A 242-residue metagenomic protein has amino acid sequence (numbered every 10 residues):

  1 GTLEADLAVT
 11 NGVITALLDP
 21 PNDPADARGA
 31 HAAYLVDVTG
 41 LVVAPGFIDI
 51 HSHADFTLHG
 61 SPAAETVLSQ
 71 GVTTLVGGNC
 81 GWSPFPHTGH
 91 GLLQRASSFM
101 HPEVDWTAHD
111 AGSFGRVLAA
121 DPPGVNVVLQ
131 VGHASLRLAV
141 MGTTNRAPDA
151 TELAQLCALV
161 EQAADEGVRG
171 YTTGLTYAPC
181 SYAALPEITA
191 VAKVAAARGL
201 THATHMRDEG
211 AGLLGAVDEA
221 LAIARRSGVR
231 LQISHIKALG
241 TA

Functional and structural regions predicted by a protein language model:
G1-G46, S61: Histidine-rich, glycine-flanked metal-binding segment
G12, G40, H51, G71 (+3 more regions): Divalent metal-coordination and catalytic microenvironments
V36, G89-L93, S98, E187-I188 (+1 more regions): Short low-complexity, flexible loop/linker segments enriched in glycine and/or proline with clustered acidic
V42-T66: Di-metal (Zn2+ and/or Mg2+/Mn2+) metal-binding site signature of metallo-dependent hydrolases with the MBL/beta-CASP
G46-S52, L75-G77, V127-V131, Y171-T173 (+2 more regions): Hydrophobic faces of well-ordered beta-strands that scaffold small-molecule active sites in alpha/beta enzyme cores
H53-F56, C80-S83, D208-G210, K237-L239: Acidic, glycine-rich active-site loops and adjacent beta-strand->loop/helix elements that engage anionic groups
G60-R169: Divalent-metal coordination cores built from histidine and acidic residues
S113, A119, A147-T173, P179-A242: Histidine/acidic residue-rich metal-binding segments in metalloenzymes
